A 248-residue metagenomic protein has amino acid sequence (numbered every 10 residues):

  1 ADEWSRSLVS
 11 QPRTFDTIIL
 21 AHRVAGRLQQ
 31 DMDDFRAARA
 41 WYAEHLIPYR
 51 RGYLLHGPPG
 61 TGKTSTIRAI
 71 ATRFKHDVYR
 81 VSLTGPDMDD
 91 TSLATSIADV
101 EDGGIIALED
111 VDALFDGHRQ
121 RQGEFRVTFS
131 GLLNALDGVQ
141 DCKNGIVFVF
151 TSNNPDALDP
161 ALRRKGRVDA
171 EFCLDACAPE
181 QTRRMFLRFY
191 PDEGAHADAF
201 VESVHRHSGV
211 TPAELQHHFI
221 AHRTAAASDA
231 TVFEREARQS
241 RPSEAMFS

Functional and structural regions predicted by a protein language model:
A1-E3, I18, L54: Fold-level signal for large, globular catalytic cores of enzyme and receptor domains
A1-Q11: Interdomain "pre-motor" coupling segment immediately N-terminal to P-loop NTPase/helicase cores
R13-F15: Peripheral, non-AAA+ core regions of ATP-driven protein-machinery
T17, V147, V204-H207: Generic alpha-helical structural element
L20-A199: Walker A/P-loop NTP-binding motif of AAA+ ATPase domains
R164-G166, A170-S248: C-terminal alpha-helical "lid" subdomain
